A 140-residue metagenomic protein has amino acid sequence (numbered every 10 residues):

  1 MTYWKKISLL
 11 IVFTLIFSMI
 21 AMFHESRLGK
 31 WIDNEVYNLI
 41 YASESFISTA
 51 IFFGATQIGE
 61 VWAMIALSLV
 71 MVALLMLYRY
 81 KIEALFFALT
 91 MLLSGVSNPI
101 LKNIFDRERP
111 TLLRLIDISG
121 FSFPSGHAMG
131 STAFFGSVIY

Functional and structural regions predicted by a protein language model:
M1-A63, K102-L115: N-terminal transmembrane-helix/juxtamembrane module of multi-pass inner/ER membrane proteins
Y3, I7-S8, T111-Y140: Membrane-embedded catalytic cores of phosphoryl/pyrophosphoryl-handling enzymes
S18-M19, V72-A73, P99-I100, V138: Alpha-helical transmembrane segments of multipass membrane proteins
T49-F53, A84-L85, G126, S131: Membrane-interface alpha-helices at helix entry/exit sites of multi-pass transporters
T56-L77, V138: Hydrophobic alpha-helical transmembrane segments
W62-A63, L67, A88, M129 (+1 more regions): Residue-level signal for the membrane-embedded core of alpha-helical transmembrane segments, especially mid-helix
S68-V96: Interfacial segments of alpha-helical transmembrane regions
G95-I100, S125-M129: Mid-bilayer segments of alpha-helical transmembrane spans in multi-pass integral membrane proteins that mediate
